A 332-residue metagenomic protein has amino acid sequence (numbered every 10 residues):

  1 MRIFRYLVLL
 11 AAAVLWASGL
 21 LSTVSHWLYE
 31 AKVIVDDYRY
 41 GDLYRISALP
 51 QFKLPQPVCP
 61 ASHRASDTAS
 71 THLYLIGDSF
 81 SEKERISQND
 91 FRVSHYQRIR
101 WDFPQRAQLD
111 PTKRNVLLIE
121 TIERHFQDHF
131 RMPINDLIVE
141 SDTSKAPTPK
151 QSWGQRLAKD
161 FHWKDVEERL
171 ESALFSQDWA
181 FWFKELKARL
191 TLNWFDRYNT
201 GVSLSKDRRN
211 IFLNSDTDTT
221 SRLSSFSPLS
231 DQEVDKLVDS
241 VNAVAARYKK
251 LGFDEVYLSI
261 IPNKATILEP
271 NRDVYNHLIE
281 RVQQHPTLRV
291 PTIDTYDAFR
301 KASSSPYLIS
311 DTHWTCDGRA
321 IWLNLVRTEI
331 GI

Functional and structural regions predicted by a protein language model:
M1-I332: Extracellular glycan-modifying ectodomains
